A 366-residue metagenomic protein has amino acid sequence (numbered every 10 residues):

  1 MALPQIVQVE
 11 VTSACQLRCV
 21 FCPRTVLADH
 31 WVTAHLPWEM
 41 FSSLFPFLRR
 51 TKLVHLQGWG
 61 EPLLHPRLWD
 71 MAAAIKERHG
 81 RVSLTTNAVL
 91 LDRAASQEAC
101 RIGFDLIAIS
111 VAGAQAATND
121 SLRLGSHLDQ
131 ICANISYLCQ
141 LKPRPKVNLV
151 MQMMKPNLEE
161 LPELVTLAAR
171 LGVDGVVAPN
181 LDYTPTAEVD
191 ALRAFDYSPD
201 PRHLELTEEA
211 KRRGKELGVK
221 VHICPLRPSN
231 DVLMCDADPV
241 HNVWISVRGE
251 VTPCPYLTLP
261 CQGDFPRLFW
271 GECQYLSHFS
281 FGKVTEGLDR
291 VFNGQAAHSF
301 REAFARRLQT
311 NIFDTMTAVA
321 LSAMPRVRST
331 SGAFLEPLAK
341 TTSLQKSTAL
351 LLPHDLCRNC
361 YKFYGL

Functional and structural regions predicted by a protein language model:
M1-L106: Conserved alpha-helical substructure of the radical SAM core
M1-L3, Y256-L366: Flexible mid-to-C-terminal extensions adjoining Fe-S/redox cofactors in radical SAM and related proteins
V9, S13-Q16, S229, L350-H354: Processing junctions and N-termini across compartments
E10, W31-V32, L36, P46 (+2 more regions): Radical SAM enzyme [4Fe-4S]-AdoMet core and its adjacent flexible, acidic and glycine-rich loops/tails across
C15, C19-C22, C235, C254 (+1 more regions): Short cysteine clusters
C19, V26, P239, T258 (+1 more regions): Extracellular/secretory pathway and lumenal proteins
P23, A95, R123, P255 (+2 more regions): Short, flexible helix/strand-to-coil boundary loops that buttress conserved ligand/catalytic motifs in alpha/beta
